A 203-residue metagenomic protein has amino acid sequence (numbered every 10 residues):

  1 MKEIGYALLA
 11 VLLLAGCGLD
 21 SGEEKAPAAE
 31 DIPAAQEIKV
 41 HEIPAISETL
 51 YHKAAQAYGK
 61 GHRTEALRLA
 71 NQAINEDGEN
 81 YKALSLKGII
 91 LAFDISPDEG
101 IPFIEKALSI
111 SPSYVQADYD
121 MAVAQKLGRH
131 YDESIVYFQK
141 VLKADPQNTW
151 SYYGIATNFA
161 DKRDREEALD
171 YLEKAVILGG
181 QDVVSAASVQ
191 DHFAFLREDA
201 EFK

Functional and structural regions predicted by a protein language model:
L14-G16: C-terminal motif of bacterial Sec signal peptides marking the signal peptidase cleavage site
G18-S21: Bacterial signal peptide processing site
I43-E76, K82, L86, F93: Alpha-helical segment of the N-proximal tetratricopeptide repeat
S47-E48, Y81-K82, V115-Q116, T149-W150 (+1 more regions): Helix-start (N-cap) detector for alpha-helical repeat units in TPR-like alpha-solenoids, especially tetratricopeptide
G59-L69, F93-K106, G128-K140, K162-Y171: Structural signature of tandem alpha-helical TPR/SEL1-like repeats, specifically the intra-repeat loop/turn
L86, D120, G154, V189-Q190: Canonical tetratricopeptide repeat
